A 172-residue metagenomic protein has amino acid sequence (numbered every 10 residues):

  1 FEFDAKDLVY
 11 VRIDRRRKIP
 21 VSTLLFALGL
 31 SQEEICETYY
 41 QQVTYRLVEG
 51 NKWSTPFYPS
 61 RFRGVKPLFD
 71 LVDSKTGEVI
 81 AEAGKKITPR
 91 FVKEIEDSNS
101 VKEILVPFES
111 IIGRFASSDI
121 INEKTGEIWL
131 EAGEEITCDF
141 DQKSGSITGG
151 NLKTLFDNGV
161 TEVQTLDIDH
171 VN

Functional and structural regions predicted by a protein language model:
F1-N172: N-terminal non-catalytic structural scaffold regions of very large proteins
